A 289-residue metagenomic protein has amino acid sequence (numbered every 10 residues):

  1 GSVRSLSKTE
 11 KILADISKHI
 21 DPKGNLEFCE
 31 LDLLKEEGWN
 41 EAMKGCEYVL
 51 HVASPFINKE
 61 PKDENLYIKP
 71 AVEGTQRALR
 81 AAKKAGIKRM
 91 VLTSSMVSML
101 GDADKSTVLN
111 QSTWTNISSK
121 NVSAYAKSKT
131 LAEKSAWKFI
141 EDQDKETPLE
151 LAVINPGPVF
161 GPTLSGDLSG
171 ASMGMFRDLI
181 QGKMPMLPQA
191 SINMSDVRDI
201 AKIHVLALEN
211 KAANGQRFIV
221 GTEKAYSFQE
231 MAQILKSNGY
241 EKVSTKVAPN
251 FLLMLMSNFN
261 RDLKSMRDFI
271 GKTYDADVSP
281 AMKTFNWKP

Functional and structural regions predicted by a protein language model:
G1, E209, Y240-K246, D262-P289: C-terminal amphipathic/interface module of NAD(P)-dependent oxidoreductases and related NAD-binding regulators
L6-K8, S17-E73: NAD(P)H-binding glycine-rich loop region in Rossmannoid oxidoreductase-like domains and their noncatalytic homologs
H51, P55, E60-Y125, D144: Conserved Rossmann-fold NAD(P)-dependent oxidoreductase catalytic core, especially the SDR/UDP-sugar
S119-L151: Active-site Tyr-X1-5-Lys
K145-T147, G161-G174, A207-F218: Glycine/proline-rich active-site loop of Rossmann-fold NAD(P)-dependent oxidoreductases
G161, L187-A190, F218-Y226, K236 (+1 more regions): Glycine-rich Rossmann NAD(P)(H)-binding loop
F176-P185, A190-F218, E223: Alpha-helical substrate-binding/gating segment
I203-L263: Mid/C-terminal beta-alpha module of Rossmann-like enzyme folds, strongest in SDR-family dehydrogenases/epimerases
